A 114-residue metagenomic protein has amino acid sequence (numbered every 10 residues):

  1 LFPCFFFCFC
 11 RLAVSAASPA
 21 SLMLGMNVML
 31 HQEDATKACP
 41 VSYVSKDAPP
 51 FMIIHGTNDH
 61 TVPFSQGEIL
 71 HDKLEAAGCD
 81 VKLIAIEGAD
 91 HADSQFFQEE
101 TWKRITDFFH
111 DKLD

Functional and structural regions predicted by a protein language model:
C4-Y43, P49: Mobile cap/lid helix-loop segments that gate and shape the active-site cleft of serine hydrolases
C8, D59, H91: Active-site micro-motifs of SAM-dependent methyltransferase domains
C39, T57, G78: Conserved functional loop/turn residues at catalytic and ligand-binding sites
S45, P63: Residue-level recognition of the GNAT/N-acetyltransferase active site
D47, M52-H55, D59: Short beta-strand/loop motif that positions the catalytic acidic residue of the alpha/beta-hydrolase fold
I54, F64-D114: C-terminal catalytic histidine-bearing segment of alpha/beta-hydrolase fold enzymes
